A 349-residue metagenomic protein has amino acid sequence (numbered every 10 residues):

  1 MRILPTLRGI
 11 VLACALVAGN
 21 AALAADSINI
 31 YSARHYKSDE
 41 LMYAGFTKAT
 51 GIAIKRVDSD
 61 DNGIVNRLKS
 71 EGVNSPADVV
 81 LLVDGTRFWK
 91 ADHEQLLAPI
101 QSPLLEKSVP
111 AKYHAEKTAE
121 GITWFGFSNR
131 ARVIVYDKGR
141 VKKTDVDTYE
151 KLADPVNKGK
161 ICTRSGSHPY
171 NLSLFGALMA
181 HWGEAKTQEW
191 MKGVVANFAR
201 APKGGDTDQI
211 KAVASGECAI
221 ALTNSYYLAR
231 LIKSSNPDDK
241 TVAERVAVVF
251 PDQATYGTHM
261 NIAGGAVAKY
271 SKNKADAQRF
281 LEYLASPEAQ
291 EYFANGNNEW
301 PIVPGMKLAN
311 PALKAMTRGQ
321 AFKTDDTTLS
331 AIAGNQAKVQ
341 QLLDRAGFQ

Functional and structural regions predicted by a protein language model:
A18-A24: Sec/Tat signal peptide C-region and signal peptidase I cleavage site
A25-W89, Q349: Early extracytoplasmic/lumenal segment of secretory-pathway proteins
Y31-R34, E120-W124, Y136-K138, T144 (+3 more regions): Short beta-strand->loop
S75-V80, A98-I134, E150, I161-C162: A structural signal for short loop-to-beta-strand junctions that line the ligand-binding cleft of periplasmic/secreted
F88-L96, A119-D147, F175-G176, M260-A266: Periplasmic solute-binding protein
G166, Y170-S173, A177-P251: Ligand-binding pocket segment of bilobal, Venus flytrap-like solute-binding proteins
A263-K323: Mature extracytoplasmic/periplasmic domains
A309-Q349: Extracellular/periplasmic bilobal clamshell ligand-binding domains
